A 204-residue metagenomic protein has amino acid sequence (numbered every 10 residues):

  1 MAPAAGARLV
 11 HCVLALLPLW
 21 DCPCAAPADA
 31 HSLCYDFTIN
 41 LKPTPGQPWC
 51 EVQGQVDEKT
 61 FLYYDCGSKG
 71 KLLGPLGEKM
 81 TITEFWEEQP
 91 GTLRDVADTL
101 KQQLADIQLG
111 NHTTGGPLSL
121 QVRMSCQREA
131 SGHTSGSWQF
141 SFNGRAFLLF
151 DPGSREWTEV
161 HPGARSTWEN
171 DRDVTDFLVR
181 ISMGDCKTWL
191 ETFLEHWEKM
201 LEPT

Functional and structural regions predicted by a protein language model:
M1-T204: Extracellular/lumenal regions of secretory-pathway proteins
